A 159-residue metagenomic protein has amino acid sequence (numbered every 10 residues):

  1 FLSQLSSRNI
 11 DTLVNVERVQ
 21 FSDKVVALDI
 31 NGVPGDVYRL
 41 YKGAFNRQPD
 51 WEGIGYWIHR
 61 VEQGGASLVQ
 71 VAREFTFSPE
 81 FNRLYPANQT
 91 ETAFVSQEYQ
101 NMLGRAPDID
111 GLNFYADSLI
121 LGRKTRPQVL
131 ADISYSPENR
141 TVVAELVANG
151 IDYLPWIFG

Functional and structural regions predicted by a protein language model:
F1-V25: Acidic, glycine-rich low-complexity segments
E17-G159: Substrate/cofactor-recognition hotspot
